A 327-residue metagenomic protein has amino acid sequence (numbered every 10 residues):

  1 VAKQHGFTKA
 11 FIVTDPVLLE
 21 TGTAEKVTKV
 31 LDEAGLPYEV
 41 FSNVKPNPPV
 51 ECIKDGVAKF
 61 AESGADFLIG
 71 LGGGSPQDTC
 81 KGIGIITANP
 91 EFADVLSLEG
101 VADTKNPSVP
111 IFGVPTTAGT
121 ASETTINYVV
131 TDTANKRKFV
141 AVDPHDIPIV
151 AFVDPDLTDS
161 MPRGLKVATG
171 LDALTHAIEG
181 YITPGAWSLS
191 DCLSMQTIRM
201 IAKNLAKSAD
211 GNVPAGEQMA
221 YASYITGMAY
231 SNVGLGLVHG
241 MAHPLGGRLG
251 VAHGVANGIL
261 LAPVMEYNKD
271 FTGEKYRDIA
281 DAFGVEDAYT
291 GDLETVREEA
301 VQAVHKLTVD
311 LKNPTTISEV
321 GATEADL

Functional and structural regions predicted by a protein language model:
V1-F11: N-terminal, positively charged, Ser/Thr/Ala/Gly-biased leader segments that form transit/presequence-like amphipathic
A10-D15, E39-S42, L68-L71, F112 (+1 more regions): Short glycine-rich or small-residue beta-strand-to-loop segments that form or flank ligand, phosphate, metal/Fe-S
L19-F92, A206-G216: N-terminal small/polar loop signature for handling phosphorylated ligands or for N-terminal nucleophile
E51-D156: Glycine/threonine-rich beta-strand-loop-alpha-helix active-site module that forms ligand/phosphate-binding
G119, Y224-N257: Glycine-rich phosphate/pyrophosphate-binding beta-alpha loops
N127-V233: Carboxylate- and glycine-rich phosphate/diphosphate-binding segment that chelates Mg2+/Mn2+
R248-D326: Gly/Pro-rich interdomain helix-loop hinge
